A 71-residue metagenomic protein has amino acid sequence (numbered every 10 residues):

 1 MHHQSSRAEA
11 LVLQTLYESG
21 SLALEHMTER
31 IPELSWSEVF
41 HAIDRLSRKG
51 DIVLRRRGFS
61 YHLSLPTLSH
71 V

Functional and structural regions predicted by a protein language model:
H2, P32-E33: A generic secondary-structure micro-motif detector that highlights 1-2 residue hydrophobic/ambivalent hotspots embedded
H3-S5, L54-V71: Short, cationic-aromatic polyanion-contact patches
S5-R30: Short amphipathic alpha-helical interface segments
V12-T15, S37-V39, S64-V71: Phospho-regulated, low-complexity intrinsically disordered regions of nuclear gene-regulatory and chromatin-associated
T28, H41, G58-F59: Proline- and acidic/polar-enriched loop/turn elements at helix boundaries
L34-R45: Short amphipathic alpha-helical interaction segments
G50: Glycine-centered, phosphate/nucleic-acid-interacting loop/turn motifs that mediate DNA/RNA or nucleotide
